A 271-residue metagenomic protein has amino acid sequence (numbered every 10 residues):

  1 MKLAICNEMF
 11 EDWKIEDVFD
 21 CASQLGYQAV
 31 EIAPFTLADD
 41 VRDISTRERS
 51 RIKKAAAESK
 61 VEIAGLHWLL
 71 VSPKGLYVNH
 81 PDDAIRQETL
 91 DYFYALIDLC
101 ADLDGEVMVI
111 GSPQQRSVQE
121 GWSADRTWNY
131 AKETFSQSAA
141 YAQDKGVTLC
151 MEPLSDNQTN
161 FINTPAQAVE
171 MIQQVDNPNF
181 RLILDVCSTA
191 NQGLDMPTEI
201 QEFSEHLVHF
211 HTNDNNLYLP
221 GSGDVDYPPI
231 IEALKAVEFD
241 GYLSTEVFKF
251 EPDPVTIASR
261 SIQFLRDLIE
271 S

Functional and structural regions predicted by a protein language model:
M1-G26, A57, D104, I162-L184 (+1 more regions): Histidine-acidic metal/acid-base catalytic patches
M9-E11, P34-T36, L69-S72, Q114-R116 (+4 more regions): Active-site-proximal loop/turn and secondary-structure-junction residues that shape catalytic pockets, frequently
E16-D17, E58, G75-R181: Active-site acidic/histidine proton-transfer and metal-coordination neighborhood in alpha/beta enzyme cores
Q28-A29, E62, E106, T148 (+1 more regions): Residue-level detector of anion-binding/catalytic polar loops
E31, G65, V109, C150 (+2 more regions): Conserved beta-strand positions in the central sheet of alpha/beta enzyme cores
A33-K53, S112: Glycine-rich, proline-tolerant flexible connector loops at the mouths of alpha/beta enzymes
R42-R49, D82-R86, G121-W128, F161 (+2 more regions): Flexible, glycine- and charge-enriched loops at secondary-structure boundaries
A55-A57, V61-E62: Short, structured active-site "lid" loops
